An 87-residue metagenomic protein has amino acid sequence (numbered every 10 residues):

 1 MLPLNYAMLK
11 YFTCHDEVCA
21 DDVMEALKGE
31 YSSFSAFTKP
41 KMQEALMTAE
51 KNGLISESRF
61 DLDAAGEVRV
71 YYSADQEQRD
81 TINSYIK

Functional and structural regions predicted by a protein language model:
M1-D16, M47: Positively charged, polyanion-binding regions of nucleic-acid-associated proteins
M1-L2, D16-A20, S35-K39: Alpha-helix N-cap/helix-initiation sites
M1-L2, Y11, K39-M42, S58-K87: Phospho-regulated, low-complexity intrinsically disordered regions of nuclear gene-regulatory and chromatin-associated
A7, D22, K41-E44: Amphipathic alpha-helical interaction segments
V18-G29: Short acidic, hydrophobic short linear motifs in intrinsically disordered regions
K28-Q43: Short, positively charged loop/turn segments that connect secondary-structure elements
Q43-L54: Basic amphipathic alpha-helical segments that dock to polyanions
